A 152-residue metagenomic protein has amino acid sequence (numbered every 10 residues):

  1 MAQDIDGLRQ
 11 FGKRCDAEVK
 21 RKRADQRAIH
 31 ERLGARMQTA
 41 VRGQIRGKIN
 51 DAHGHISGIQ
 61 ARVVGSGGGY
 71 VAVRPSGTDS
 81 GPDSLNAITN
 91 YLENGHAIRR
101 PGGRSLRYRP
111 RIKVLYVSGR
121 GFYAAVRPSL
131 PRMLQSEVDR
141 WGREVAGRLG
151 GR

Functional and structural regions predicted by a protein language model:
M1-R74, T78, A97-R152: Short, Lys/Arg-rich flexible segments
A72-L92: Mid-chain, well-packed structural core segment of small domains
